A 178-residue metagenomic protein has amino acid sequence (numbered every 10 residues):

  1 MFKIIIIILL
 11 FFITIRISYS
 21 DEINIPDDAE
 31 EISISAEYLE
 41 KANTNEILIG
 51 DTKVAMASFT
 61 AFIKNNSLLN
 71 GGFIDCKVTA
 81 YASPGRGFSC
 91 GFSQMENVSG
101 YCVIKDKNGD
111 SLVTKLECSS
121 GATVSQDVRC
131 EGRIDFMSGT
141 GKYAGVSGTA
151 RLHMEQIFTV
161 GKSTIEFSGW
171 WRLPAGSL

Functional and structural regions predicted by a protein language model:
I4-I13: Sec-dependent N-terminal signal peptides
R16-S20: Sec/Tat signal peptide C-region and signal peptidase I cleavage site
D21-L178: Beta-strand-enriched cores of mature, soluble protein domains
